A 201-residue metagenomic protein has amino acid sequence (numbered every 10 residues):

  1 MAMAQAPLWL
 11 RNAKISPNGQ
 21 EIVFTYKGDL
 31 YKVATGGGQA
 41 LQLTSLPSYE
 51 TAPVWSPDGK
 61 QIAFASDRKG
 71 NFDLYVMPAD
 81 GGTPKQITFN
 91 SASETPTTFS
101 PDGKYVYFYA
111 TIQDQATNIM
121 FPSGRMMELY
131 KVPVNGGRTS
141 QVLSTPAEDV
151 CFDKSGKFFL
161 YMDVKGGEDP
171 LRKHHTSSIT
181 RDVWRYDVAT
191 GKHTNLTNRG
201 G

Functional and structural regions predicted by a protein language model:
Q5-P7, T25-K32, Q39, S45-E50 (+7 more regions): A flexible loop/linker signature enriched in serine peptidases of the S9 family
A6-G19: Short N-terminal segments immediately surrounding and downstream of signal-peptide cleavage
N18-Q20, D58-K60, D102-K104, S155-K157: Short coil/turn segments that connect the beta-strands within blades of beta-propeller domains
